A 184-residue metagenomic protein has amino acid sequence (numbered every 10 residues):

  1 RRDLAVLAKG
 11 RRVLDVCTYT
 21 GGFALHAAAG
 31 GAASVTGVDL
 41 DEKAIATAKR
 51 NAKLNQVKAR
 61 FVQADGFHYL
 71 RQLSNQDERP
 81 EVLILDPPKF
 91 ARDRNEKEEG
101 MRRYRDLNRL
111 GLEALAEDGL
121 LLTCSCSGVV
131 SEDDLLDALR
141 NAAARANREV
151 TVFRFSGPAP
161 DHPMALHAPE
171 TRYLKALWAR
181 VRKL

Functional and structural regions predicted by a protein language model:
G10-C17: Conserved class I S-adenosyl-L-methionine
C17-G21, C126: Class I SAM-dependent methyltransferase "Motif I" SAM/SAH-binding loop
T20-A33: Conserved SAM-binding loop of SAM-dependent methyltransferases across substrates and taxa, primarily the Class I
S34-D39: Conserved SAM-binding motif I beta-strand of class I
K43-I84: S-adenosyl-L-methionine
Q63, P80-L110: Mobile active-site "lid"/loop adjacent to the S-adenosyl-L-methionine
D106, L120-L184: C-terminal catalytic and target-recognition region of SAM-dependent MTase-like enzymes, primarily methyltransferases
L115-E117: Helix-to-beta-strand junctions that scaffold the AdoMet/dcAdoMet cofactor pocket in Class I SAM-dependent enzymes
